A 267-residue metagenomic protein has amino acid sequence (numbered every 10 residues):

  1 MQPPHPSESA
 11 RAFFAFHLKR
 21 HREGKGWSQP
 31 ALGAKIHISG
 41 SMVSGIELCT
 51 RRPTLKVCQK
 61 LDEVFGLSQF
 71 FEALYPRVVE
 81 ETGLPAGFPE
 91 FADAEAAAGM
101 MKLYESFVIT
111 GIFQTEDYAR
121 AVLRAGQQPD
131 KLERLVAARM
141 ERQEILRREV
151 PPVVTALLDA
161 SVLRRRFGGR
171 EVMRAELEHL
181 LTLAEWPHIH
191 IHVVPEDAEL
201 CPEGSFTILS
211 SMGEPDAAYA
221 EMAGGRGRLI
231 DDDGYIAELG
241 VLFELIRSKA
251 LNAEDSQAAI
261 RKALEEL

Functional and structural regions predicted by a protein language model:
M1-Q2, R11-F14, S28-G33, E80-T82 (+5 more regions): Short hydrophobic/aromatic-rich motifs at helix boundaries and adjacent loops
M1-V79: Basic, Lys/Arg-rich alpha-helical nucleic-acid-recognition elements, primarily the DNA-binding modules of transcription
P4, E72-Y104: Short, charged recognition helix plus adjacent turn of helix-turn-helix-like nucleic-acid-binding domains
A34-I36, F91, A258-R261: Short secondary-structure junction/hinge motifs that connect adjacent elements
V43, T82, P202-S205: Short secondary-structure transition/capping segments
R52-T54, F65, F91-A94, P215: Short, structured secondary-structure boundary patches
M100, Y104-L267: Hydrophobic protein-protein interaction segments
